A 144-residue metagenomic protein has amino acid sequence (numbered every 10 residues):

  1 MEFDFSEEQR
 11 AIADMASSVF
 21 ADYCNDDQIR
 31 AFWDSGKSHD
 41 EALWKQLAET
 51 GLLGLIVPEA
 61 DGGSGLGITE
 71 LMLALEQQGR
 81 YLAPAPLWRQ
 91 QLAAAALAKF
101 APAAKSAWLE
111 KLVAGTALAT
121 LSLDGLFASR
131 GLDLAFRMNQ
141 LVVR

Functional and structural regions predicted by a protein language model:
M1-E8: Intrinsic disorder at enzyme termini
E8-I12, F100: Short, contiguous, pocket-lining structural segments that sit at or immediately flank catalytic/ligand-binding sites
A21-R144: Glycine-rich flavin
